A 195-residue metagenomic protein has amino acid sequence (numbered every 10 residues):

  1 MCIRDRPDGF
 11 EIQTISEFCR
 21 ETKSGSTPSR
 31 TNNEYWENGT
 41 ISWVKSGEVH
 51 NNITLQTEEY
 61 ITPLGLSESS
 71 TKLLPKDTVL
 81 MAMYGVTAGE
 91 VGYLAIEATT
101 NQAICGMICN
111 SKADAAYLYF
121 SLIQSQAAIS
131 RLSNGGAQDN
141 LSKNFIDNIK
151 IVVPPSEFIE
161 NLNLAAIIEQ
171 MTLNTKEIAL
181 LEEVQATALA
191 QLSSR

Functional and structural regions predicted by a protein language model:
R4-S26, N38, N148, V152-R195: Non-catalytic DNA-recognition/assembly elements of restriction-modification systems
S16-E34, G47-K76, A95, T100: Sequence-specific dsDNA recognition surfaces
V44: ATP-grasp fold ATP-binding core
M81-A82: A generic structural signal for residues embedded in beta-strands
A88-L94: Short, Lys/Arg- and Gly-enriched loop/turn segments at beta-strand edges
A98-C105, G136-F158: A short glycine-rich beta-alpha junction/loop motif
N110-F145, I149-K150: Short, positively charged
